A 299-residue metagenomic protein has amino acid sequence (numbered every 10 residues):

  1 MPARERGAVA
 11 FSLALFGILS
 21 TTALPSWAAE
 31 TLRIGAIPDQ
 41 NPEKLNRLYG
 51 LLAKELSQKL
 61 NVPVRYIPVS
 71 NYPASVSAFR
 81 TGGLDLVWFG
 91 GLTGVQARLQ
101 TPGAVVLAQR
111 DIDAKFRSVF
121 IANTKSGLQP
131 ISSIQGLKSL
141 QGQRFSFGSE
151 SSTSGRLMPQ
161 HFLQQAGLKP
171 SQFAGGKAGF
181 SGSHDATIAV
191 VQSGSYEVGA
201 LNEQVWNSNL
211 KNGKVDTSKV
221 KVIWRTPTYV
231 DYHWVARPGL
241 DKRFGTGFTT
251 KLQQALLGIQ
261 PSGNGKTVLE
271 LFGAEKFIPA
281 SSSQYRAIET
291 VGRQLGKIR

Functional and structural regions predicted by a protein language model:
A29-L32, Q40-L51, V235-A236, L240-R299: An extracytoplasmic/periplasmic, membrane-proximal ligand-sensing/linker region
A29-T93: Extracytoplasmic small-molecule ligand-binding "clamshell" domains of the periplasmic binding protein/Venus flytrap
P38, S118-P130, V230-F244: A bilobed periplasmic-binding-protein/Venus flytrap-type ligand-binding module shared by bacterial periplasmic
L51-L60, T153-F180, L210-D216, T290 (+1 more regions): Ligand-binding cleft/hinge of the Venus flytrap
Y66-S77, G90-L92, P170-A189, T228-V230: Short helix-initiation/N-cap motifs at beta->coil->alpha
W88-T101, Q164-Q165, V190-S193, E197-T217: A ligand-binding cleft/hinge motif common to bilobed small-molecule-binding domains
G103-D113, A174-K177, L210-T228: Short beta-strand->loop
R110-A166, Q172: A conserved helix-loop-strand patch within extracytoplasmic ligand-binding domains of the periplasmic binding
